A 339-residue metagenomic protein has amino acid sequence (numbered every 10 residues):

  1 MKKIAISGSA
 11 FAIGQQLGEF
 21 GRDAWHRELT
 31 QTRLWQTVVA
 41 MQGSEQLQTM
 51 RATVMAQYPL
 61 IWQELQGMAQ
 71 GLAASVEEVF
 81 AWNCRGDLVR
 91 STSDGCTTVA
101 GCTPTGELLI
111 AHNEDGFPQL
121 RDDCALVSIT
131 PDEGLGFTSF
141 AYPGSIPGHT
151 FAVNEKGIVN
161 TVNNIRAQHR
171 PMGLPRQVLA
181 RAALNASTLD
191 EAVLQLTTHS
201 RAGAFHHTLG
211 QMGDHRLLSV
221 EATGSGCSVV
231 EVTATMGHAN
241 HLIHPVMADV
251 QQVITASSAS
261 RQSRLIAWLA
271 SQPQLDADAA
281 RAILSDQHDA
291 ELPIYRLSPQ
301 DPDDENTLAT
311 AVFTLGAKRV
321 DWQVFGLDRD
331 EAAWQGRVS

Functional and structural regions predicted by a protein language model:
M1-D94, A186-V220, G224-S225, T235-S339: C-terminus-biased signal that marks the final domain/tail of proteins
K3-S7, W35-V39, A56-Q177, A202-A204: A contiguous strand-loop segment
G116-P118, R166-Q168, S225-C227, L327-D330: Short, surface-exposed beta-strand-loop junctions and turns on beta-sheet-rich folds
A180-N185: Short, well-ordered beta-strand elements within core beta-sheets of diverse protein domains
